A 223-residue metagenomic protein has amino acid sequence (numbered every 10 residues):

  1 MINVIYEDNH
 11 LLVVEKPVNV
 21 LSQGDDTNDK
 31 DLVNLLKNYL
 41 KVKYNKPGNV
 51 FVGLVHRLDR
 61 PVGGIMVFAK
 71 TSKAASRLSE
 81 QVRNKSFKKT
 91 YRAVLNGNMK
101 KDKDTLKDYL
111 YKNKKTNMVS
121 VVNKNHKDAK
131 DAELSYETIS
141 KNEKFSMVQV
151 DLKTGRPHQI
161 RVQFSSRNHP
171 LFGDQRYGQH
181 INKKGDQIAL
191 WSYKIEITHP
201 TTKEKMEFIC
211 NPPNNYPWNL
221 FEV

Functional and structural regions predicted by a protein language model:
M1-V223: RNA pseudouridine synthases
